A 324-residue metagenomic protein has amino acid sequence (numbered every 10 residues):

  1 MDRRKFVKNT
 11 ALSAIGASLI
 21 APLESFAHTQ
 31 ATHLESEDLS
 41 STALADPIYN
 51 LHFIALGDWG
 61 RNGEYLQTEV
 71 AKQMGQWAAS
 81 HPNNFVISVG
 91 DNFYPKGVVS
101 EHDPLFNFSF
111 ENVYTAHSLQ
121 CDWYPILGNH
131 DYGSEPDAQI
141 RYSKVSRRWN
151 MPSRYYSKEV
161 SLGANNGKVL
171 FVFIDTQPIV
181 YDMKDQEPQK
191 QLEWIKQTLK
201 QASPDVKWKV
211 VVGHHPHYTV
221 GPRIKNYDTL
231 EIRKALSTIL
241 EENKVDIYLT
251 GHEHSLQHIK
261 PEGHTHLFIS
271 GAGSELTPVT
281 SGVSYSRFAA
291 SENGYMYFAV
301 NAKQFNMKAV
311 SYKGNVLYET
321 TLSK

Functional and structural regions predicted by a protein language model:
K5-H28: N-terminal export signals
A27-L105, R154, V220: N-terminal active-site segment of His-dependent metallophosphoesterases
P47, G75, Y94-K209, R223-I247 (+1 more regions): Extended active-site neighborhood of metal-dependent phosphoesterases/phosphodiesterases
F53-A55, V86-S88, P125, V211 (+1 more regions): Residue-level marker for buried hydrophobic side chains located in beta-strands that build the well-ordered beta-sheet
G57-D58, G90-D91, I174, G213 (+1 more regions): Active-site flanking residues adjacent to catalytic metal/cofactor-binding acidic residues
P216: Active-site beta-loop-alpha junctions enriched in small/polar residues
N293-K324: A short C-terminal boundary segment appended to hydrolase-like catalytic domains
